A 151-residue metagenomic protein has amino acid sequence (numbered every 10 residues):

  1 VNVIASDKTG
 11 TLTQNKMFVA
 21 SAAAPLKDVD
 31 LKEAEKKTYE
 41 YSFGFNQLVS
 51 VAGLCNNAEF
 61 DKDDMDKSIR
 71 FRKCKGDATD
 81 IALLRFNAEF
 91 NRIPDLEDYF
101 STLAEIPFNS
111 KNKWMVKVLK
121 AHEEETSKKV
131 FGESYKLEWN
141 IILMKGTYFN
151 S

Functional and structural regions predicted by a protein language model:
V1-S151: Conserved cytosolic headpiece of P-type ATPases
